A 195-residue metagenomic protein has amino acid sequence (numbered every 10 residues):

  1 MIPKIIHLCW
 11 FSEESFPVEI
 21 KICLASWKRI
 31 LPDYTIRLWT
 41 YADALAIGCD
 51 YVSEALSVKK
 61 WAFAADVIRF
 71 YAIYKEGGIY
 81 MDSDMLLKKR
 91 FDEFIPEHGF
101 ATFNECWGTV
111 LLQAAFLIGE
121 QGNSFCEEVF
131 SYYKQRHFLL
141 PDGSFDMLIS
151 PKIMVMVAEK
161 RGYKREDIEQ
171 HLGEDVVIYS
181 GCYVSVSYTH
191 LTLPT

Functional and structural regions predicted by a protein language model:
M1-C49, K160: N-terminal anchoring/stem segment of glycosyltransferases
K4, V18-A25, V67-Y74, L111 (+1 more regions): A structural signal for well-ordered alpha-helical segments within the folded catalytic domains of diverse enzymes
L24, K28, L86, D92 (+2 more regions): Non-transmembrane alpha-helical segments in soluble domains of secreted/periplasmic/extracellular proteins
W39-D66: Active-site-proximal specificity loops/subdomain of glycosyltransferases
A62-L112, I118: GT-A fold catalytic core of metal-dependent nucleotide-sugar glycosyltransferases, centered on the diacidic
E97-L148: Conserved catalytic core of nucleotide-sugar-dependent glycosyltransferases
F145-I178: Acidic, glycine-rich loop-and-strand cores that form catalytic or ligand-binding grooves in diverse globular domains
T189-T195: Conserved small/polar residues in nucleotide/adenosyl-binding loops
